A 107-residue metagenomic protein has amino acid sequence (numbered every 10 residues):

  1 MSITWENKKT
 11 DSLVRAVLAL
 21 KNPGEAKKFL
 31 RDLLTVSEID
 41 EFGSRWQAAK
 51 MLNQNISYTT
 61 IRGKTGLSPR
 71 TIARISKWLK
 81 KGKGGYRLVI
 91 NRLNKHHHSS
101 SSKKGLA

Functional and structural regions predicted by a protein language model:
M1-L20: General nucleic-acid-binding
L20-G24, V36, N55: Residues at alpha-helix boundaries and the short loops/turns that link adjacent helices
E25-R45: Short, Lys/Arg-enriched anionic-surface-contact patches
F42-I56: Short, amphipathic alpha-helical "recognition" segments used to contact nucleic acids or chromatin
T60-T65, I72: Short alpha-helical "recognition helix" segments of helix-turn-helix
S76-L79: DNA major-groove recognition helix of helix-turn-helix
V89-A107: Intrinsically disordered, low-complexity basic tails/linkers immediately adjacent to helix-turn-helix/homeobox/MYB/SANT
